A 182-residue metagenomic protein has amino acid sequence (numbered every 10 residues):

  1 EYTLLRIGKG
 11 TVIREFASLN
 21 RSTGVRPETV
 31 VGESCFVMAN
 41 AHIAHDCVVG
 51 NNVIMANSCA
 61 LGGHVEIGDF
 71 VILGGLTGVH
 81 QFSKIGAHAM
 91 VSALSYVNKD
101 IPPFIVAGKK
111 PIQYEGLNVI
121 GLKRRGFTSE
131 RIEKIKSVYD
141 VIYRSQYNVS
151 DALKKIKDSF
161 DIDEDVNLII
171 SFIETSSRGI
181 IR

Functional and structural regions predicted by a protein language model:
E1-G108, I112-Q113: Structural signal for interior beta-strand "rungs" in well-ordered beta-sheet cores of soluble enzyme domains
L4, G10, F104, K110-R182: Terminal amphipathic alpha-helical/low-complexity segments used for targeting or macromolecular assembly
